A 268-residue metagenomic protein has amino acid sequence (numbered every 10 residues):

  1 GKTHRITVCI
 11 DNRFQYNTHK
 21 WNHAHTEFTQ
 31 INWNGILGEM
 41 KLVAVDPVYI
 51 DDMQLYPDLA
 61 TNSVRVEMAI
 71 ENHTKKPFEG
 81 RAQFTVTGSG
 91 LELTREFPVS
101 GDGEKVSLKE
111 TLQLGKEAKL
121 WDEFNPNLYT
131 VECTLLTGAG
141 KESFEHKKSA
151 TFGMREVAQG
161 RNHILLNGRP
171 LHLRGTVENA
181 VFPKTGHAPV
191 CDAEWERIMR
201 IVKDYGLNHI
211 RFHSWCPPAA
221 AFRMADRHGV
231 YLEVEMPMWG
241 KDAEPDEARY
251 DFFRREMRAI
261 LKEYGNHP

Functional and structural regions predicted by a protein language model:
G1-H213, P218-L232, D251-E256: Secreted/periplasmic carbohydrate-active enzymes, especially glycoside hydrolases
M236-A243: Active-site clefts of carbohydrate-active enzymes
A243-R249: Active-site cleft segment of glycoside hydrolase catalytic domains centered on the general acid/base Glu
A259-P268: Active-site groove signature of glycoside hydrolases
